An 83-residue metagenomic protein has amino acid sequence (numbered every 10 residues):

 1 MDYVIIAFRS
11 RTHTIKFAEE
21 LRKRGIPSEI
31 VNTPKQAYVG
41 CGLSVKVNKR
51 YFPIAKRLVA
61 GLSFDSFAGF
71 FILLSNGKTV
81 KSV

Functional and structural regions predicted by a protein language model:
M1-D2, V83: Absolute protein N-terminus
D2-I5, R9-R11, A18, R22 (+2 more regions): Amphipathic, hydrophobic secondary-structure cores in small proteins
H13, R24, S28-E29, F70-F71 (+1 more regions): Residue-level marker of intrinsically disordered, low-complexity segments enriched for small/polar residues
K49-V83: C-terminal structural segments of small proteins and small subunits
